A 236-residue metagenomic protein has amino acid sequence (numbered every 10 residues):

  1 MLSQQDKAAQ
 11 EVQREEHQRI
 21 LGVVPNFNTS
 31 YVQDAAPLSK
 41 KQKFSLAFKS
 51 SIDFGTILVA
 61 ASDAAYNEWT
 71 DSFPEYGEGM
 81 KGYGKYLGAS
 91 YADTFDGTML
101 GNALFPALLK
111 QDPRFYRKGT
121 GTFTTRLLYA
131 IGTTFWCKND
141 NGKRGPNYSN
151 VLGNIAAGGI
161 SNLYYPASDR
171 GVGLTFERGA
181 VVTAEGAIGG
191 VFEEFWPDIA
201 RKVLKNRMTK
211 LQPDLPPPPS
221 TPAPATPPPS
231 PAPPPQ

Functional and structural regions predicted by a protein language model:
M1-Y86, R126-Y129, D140, E193-Q236: N-terminal targeting leaders of membrane proteins
A47-E68, G88-A107, Y148-L163, E177-E193: Hydrophobic alpha-helical membrane-anchor/signal-helix detector
M80-T133: Mid-length scaffold segments of soluble, non-membrane domains
L109-G121, G132-Q236: Membrane-interacting alpha-helical segments
